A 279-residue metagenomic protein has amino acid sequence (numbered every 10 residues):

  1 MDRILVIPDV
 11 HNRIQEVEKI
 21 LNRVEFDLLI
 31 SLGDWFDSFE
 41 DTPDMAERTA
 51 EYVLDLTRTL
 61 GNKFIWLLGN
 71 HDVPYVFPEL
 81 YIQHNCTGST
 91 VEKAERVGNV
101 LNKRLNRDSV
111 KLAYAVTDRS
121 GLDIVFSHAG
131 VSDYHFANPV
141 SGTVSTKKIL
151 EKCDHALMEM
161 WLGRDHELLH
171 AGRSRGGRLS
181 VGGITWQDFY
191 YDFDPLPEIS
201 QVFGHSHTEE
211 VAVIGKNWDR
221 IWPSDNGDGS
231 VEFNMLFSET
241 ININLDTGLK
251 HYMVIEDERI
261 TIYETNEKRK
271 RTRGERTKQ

Functional and structural regions predicted by a protein language model:
D2-L5, N62-I65, S200, T240-N242: Short active-site oxyanion
R3-H11, D123-G130, N242-D246: Active-site-proximal beta-strand elements of phosphoester/diester hydrolases
I7, N12-A94: Core catalytic region of metal-dependent phosphoesterases/phosphodiesterases, especially metallo-beta-lactamase-like
V10, L56, L112-D118: Structured catalytic-domain cores with a bias toward divalent-metal coordination
H11-E16, D37-E40, H71-F77, S132-Y134 (+3 more regions): Active-site environment of divalent metal-dependent phosphoester hydrolases
F77-Y81, A137-V140, I214-K216: Short aromatic-enriched loop/helix-cap "lid" or pocket-rim segments at secondary-structure transitions that line
G88-N99, Y114-P197: Active-site-proximal loop/helix segment associated with metal-binding centers of metalloenzymes
D188-T265: Conserved beta-sheet core of the metallophosphoesterase superfamily
